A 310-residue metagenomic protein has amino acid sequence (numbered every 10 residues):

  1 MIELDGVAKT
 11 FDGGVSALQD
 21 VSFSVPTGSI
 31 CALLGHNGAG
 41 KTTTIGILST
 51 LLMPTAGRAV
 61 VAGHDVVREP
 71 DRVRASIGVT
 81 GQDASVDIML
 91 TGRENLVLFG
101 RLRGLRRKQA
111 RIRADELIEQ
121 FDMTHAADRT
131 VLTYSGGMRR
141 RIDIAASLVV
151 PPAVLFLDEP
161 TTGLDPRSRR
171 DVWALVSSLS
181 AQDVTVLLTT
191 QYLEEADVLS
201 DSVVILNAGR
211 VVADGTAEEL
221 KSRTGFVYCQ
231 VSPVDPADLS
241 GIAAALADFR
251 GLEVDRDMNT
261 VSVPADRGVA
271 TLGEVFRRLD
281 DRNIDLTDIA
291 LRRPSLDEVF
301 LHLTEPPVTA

Functional and structural regions predicted by a protein language model:
I2-L4, K9-N207, V212-A213: ABC transporter nucleotide-binding domains
G13, T27, H125, D235-P236 (+3 more regions): Non-catalytic surface loops within mature trypsin-like serine protease
R103, T224, Y228, R250 (+3 more regions): Conserved NTP-handling cores and scaffolds of large molecular machines
W173-D266: ABC transporter nucleotide-binding domain
R267-A310: C-terminal coupling/interaction segments
